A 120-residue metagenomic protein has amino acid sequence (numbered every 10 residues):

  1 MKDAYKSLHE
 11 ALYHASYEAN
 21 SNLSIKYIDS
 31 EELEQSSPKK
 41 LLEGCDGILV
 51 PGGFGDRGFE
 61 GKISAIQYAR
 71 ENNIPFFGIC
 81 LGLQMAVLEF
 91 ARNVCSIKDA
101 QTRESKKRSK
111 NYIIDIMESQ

Functional and structural regions predicted by a protein language model:
M1-Q120: N-terminal beta1-alpha1 cap of cysteine-dependent amidohydrolase-like domains
